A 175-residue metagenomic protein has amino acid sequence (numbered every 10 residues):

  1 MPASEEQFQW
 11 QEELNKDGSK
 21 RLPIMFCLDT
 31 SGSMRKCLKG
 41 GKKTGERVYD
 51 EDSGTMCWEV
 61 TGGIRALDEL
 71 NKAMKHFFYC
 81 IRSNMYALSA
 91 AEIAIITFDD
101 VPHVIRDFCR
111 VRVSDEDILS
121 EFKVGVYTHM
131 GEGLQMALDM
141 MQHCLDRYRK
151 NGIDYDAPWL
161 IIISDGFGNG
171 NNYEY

Functional and structural regions predicted by a protein language model:
M1-G63, L145-G152: Acidic, polar low-complexity linker/tail segments
P23-M25, A157-I161: Structural motif
T30, D165-G166: Active-site metal-binding loops of divalent metal-dependent hydrolases
K36-T44, Y86-E121: Short beta-strand-loop
L38, G166-Y175: VWA/integrin I-like adhesion module and closely mimicked acidic/polar interface patches used
V60-L67, N71, K123, Y127-M130: Flexible, glycine- and charge-enriched loops at secondary-structure boundaries
A66-S83: An active-site-proximal "capping" alpha-helix that borders the catalytic cofactor pocket
H103-V104, V113-A157, G168-G170: Von Willebrand factor
